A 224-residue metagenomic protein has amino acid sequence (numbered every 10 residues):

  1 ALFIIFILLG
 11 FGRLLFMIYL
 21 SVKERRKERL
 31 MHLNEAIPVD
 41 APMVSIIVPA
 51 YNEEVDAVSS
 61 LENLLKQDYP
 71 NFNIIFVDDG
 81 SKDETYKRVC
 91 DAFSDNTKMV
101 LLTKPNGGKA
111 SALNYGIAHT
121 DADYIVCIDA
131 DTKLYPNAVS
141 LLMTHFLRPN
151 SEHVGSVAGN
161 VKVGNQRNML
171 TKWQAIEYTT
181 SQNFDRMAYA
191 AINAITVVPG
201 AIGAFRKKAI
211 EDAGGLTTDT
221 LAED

Functional and structural regions predicted by a protein language model:
A1-P38: N-terminal membrane-anchoring/stem segments of glycan-assembly enzymes
P42-S45, N73, E211: Cell-envelope/extracellular polymer assembly enzymes that use nucleotide-activated donors
E53-D56, S81, K109: Donor nucleotide-sugar binding loop of glycosyltransferases
V58-S59, D83-A92, L113, N137: Acidic helix N-cap motif at the loop->helix transition within catalytic regions of sugar-transfer enzymes
E62-N71: Short, acidic, metal-binding catalytic loop of nucleotide-sugar glycosyltransferases
P70, D78-K87, N106-G107: A conserved acidic beta->alpha catalytic loop
F93, P105, A110-G116, A122 (+1 more regions): Long helical/loop segments within the catalytic core of UDP-sugar-dependent glycosyltransferases, especially the large
I125: Short aromatic/hydrophobic "clamp" motif used to bind/position activated sugar donors
